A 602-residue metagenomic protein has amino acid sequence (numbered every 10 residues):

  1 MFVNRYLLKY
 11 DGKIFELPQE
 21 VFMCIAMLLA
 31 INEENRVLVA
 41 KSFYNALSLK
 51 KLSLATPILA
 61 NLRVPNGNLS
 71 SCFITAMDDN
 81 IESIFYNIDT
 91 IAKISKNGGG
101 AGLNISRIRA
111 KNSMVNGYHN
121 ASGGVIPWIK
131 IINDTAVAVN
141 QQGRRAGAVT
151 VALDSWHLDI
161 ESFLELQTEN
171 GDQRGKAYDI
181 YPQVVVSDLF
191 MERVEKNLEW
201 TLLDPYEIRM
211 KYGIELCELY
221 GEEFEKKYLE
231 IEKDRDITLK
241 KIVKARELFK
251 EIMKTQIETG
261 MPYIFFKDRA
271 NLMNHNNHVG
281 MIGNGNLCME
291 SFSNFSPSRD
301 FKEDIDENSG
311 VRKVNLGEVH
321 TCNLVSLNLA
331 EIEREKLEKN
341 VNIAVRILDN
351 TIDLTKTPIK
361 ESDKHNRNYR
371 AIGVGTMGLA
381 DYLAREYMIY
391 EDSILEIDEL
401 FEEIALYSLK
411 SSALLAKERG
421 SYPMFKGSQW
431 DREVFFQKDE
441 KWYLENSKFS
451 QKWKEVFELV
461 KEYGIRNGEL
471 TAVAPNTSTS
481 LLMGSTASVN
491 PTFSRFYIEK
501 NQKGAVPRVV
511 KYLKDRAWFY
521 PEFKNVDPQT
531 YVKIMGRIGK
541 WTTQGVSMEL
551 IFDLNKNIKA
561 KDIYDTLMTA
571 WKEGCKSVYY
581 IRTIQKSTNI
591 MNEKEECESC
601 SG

Functional and structural regions predicted by a protein language model:
M1-L69, T75, Y206, I214 (+8 more regions): Acidic/polar, glycine-rich intrinsically disordered N-terminal extensions of enzymes
L8-K13, E20, A26-R36, Y44-N68 (+7 more regions): Function-dense linear segments that define catalytic or interfacial modules in macromolecule-processing proteins
P18, V39, P65-N66, N80 (+14 more regions): Secondary-structure capping and boundary motifs in well-ordered enzyme cores
A46, R63-V64, I105-K111, A152-D159 (+9 more regions): A glycine-rich phosphate-binding loop feature that marks nucleotide/adenosyl-phosphate handling sites
Y86, R107, S113-N120, D159-T168 (+9 more regions): Short acidic, glycine/serine/threonine-rich loops at helix termini
I88, E207, V341-D363, Y387-N476 (+1 more regions): Internal maturation/activation junctions in enzymes
E165, R174, Y178-T259, K267: Polar, glycine-rich mid-to-C-terminal structural blocks that act as macromolecule-binding/assembly scaffolds
F292-S293, L348, I352-D353, N446-S450 (+3 more regions): Catalytic alpha/beta core of large soluble enzyme barrels
